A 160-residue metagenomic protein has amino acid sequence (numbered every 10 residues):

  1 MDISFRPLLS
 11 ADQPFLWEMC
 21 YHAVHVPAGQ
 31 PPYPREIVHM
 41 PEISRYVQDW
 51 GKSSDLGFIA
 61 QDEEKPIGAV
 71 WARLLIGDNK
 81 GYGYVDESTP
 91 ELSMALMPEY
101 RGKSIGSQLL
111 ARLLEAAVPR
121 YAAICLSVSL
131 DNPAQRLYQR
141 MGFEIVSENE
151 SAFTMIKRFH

Functional and structural regions predicted by a protein language model:
M1-P14, H160: Conserved N-terminal entry element of GNAT/NAT acetyltransferase domains
V24-V47: Conserved GNAT-fold acetyl-CoA-binding loop/helix
R45-I59: A short helix-loop-beta-strand connector motif used in the catalytic cores of GNAT acetyltransferases and, in some
Q61, P66-M94, R101: Conserved acyl-donor/pantetheine-binding loop and adjacent beta-alpha core of acyl/acetyltransferases and related
S93-L96, G102-A116, Q139-R140: Conserved acetyl-CoA-binding loop-helix of GNAT-fold acetyltransferases
G106, L110, D131-L137, E150-K157: Short glycine/proline-centered loop/turn elements that form peptide/ligand docking sites
A116-S129: Conserved GNAT acetyl-CoA-binding A-motif
Q139-N149: Conserved acetyl-CoA-binding loop of GNAT-fold acetyltransferases
